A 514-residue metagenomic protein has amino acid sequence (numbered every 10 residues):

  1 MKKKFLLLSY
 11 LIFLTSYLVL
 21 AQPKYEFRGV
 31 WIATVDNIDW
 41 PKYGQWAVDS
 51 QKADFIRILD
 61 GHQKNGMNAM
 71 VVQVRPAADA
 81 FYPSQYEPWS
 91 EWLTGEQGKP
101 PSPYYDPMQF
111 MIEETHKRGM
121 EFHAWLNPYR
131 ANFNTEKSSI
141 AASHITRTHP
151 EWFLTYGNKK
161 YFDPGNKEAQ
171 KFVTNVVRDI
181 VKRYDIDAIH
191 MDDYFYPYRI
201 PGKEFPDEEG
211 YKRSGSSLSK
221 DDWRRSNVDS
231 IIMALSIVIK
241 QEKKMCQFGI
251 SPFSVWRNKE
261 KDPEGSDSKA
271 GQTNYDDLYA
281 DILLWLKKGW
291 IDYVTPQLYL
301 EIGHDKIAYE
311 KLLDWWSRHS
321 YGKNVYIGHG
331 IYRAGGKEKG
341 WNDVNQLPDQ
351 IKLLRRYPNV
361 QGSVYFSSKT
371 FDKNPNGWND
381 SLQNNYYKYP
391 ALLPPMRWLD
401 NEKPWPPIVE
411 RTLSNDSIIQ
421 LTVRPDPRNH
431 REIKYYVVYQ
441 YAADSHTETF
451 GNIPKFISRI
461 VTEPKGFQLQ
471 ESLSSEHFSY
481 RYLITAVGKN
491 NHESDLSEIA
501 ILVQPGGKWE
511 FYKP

Functional and structural regions predicted by a protein language model:
Y25, A33, N37-A53, A124 (+2 more regions): Active-site-adjacent "subsite" loops/lids of carbohydrate-active enzymes
N65-S102, P201, F205: Aromatic-lined carbohydrate-binding/catalytic grooves of carbohydrate-active enzymes
M67-N68, R75, R118, T146-W290 (+1 more regions): Polysaccharide-binding and catalytic clefts of secreted carbohydrate-active enzymes
Y279-D305, S320-L399: Substrate-binding cleft of secreted/luminal carbohydrate-active enzymes
S417-R431, E471: Conserved aromatic anchor
D426-N452, S479: Solvent-exposed loop/turn segments flanking beta-strands in beta-repeat/beta-sandwich domains
Q470-E493: Beta-strand-rich modules
K489-K513: Extracellular fibronectin type III
